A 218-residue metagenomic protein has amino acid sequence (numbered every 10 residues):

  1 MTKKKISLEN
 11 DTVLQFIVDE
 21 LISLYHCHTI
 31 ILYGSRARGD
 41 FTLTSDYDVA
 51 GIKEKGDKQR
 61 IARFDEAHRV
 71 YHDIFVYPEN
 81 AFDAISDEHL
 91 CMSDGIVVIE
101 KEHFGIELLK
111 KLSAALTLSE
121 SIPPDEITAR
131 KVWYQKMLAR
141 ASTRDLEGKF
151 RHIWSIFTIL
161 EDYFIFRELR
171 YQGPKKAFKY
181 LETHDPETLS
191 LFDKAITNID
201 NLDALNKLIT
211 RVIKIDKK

Functional and structural regions predicted by a protein language model:
M1-I22, A37-T44, I52-K218: Catalytic core of pol beta-like nucleotidyltransferases
C27-R36: Short gly/ser-rich loop at a beta-strand->alpha-helix junction or flexible surface loop bordering the NTP-binding
V49: Short beta-strand->loop micro-motif that forms the acidic, two-metal-ion catalytic signature in nucleotide-processing
